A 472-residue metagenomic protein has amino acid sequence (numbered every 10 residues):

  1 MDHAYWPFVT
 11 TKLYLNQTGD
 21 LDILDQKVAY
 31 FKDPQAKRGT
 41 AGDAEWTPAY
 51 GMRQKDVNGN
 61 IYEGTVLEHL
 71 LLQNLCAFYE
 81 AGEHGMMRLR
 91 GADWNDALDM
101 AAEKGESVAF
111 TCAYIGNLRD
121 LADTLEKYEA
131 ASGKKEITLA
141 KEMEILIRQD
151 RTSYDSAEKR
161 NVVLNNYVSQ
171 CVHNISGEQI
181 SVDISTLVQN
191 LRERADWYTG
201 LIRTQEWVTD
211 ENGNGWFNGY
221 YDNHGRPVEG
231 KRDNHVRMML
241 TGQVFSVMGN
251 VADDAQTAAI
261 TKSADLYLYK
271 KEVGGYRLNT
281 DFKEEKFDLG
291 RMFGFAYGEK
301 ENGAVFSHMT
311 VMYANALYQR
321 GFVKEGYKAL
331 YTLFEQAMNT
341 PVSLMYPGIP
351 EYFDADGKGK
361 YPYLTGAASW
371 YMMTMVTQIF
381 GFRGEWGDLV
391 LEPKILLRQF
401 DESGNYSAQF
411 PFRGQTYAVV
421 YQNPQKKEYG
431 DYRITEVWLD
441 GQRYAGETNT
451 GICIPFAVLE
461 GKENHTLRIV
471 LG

Functional and structural regions predicted by a protein language model:
M1-G472: Acidic, mature catalytic/reactive cores of soluble proteins
